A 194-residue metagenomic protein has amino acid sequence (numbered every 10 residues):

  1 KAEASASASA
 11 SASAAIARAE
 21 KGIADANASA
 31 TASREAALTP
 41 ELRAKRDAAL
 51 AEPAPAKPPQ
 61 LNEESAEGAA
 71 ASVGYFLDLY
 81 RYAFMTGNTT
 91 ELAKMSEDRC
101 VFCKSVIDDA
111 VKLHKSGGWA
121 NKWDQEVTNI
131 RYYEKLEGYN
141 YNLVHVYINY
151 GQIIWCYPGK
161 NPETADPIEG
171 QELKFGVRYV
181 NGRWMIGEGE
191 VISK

Functional and structural regions predicted by a protein language model:
K1-E20, A24, A28, E134-K194: Exposed beta-sheet edge and beta->alpha loop/turn motif
K1-G68: Juxtamembrane and targeting peptides
R34, W119, W123, W155-C156 (+1 more regions): A residue-identity detector for tryptophan
K45-N121: Core segments of small alpha/beta cavity-forming domains
G68-A69, V73, Q125, L143 (+1 more regions): Short linear sequence motifs
S116-Y133: A short, amphipathic edge element
